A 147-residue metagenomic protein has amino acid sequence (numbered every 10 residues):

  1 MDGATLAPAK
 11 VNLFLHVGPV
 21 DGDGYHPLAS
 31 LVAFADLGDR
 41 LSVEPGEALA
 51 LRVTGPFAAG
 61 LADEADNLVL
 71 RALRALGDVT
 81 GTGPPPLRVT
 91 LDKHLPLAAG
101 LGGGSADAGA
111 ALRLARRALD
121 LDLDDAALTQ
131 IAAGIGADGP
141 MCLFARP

Functional and structural regions predicted by a protein language model:
M1-A99, R117, L121, A126: ATP-binding N-lobe of GHMP and related small-molecule kinases
A65, D107, C142: Catalytic-loop motifs flanking and including active-site residues across diverse enzymes
S105-A118: Short, small-residue alpha-helix embedded
L121-P147: Alpha/beta catalytic cores of group-transfer enzymes, especially the acyltransferase/condensing modules of polyketide
